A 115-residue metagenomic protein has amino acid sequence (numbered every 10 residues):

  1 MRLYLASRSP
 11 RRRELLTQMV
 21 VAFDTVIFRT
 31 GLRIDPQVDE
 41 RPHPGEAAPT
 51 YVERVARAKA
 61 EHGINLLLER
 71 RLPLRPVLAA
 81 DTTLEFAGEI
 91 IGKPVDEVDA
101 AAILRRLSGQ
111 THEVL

Functional and structural regions predicted by a protein language model:
M1-P76: N-terminal polybasic phosphate/anion-binding patch
L16, V114-L115: Ampipathic, surface-exposed secondary-structure segments
V21-F23, L104, L115: Broad hydrophobic/π-residue packing in well-ordered secondary structure
R70, H112-V114: Short solvent-exposed loop/turn micro-motifs enriched in small/polar/acidic residues
A79: Generic enzyme active-site microenvironment
T82-H112: Active-site-adjacent loop/tail segments of enzyme domains
